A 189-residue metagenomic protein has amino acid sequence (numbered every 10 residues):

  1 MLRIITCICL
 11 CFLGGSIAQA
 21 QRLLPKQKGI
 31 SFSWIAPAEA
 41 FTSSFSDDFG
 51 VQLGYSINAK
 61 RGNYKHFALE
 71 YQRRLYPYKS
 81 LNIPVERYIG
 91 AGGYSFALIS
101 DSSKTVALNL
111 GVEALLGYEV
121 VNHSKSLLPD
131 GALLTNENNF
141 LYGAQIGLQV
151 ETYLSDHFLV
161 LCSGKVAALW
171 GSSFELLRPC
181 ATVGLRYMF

Functional and structural regions predicted by a protein language model:
M1-Q27: Cleavable N-terminal export/targeting peptides
Q19-L69, R73-R74, R186: Short glycine/proline- and aromatic-enriched beta-strand/turn motifs that initiate or cap beta-hairpins
R22-I30, R61-F67, K104-L110, N138-F140 (+2 more regions): Outer-envelope beta-barrel architecture signal
S33-A38, L75-P77, P129-L134, K165-A168: Extracytoplasmic loops and strand-loop junctions of Gram-negative outer membrane beta-barrel proteins
T42-D47, L81-R87, L133-F140, S173-R178: Replace "Gram-negative outer membrane beta-barrel proteins" with "bacterial and organellar outer membrane beta-barrel
G54-P129, F158, Y187: Gram-negative (and chloroplast) outer-membrane scaffold detector with strong preference for beta-barrel transmembrane
L134, L141-T152: Acidic, glycine-rich flexible loop segments
L177-F189: Outer-membrane beta-barrel "beta-signal"
